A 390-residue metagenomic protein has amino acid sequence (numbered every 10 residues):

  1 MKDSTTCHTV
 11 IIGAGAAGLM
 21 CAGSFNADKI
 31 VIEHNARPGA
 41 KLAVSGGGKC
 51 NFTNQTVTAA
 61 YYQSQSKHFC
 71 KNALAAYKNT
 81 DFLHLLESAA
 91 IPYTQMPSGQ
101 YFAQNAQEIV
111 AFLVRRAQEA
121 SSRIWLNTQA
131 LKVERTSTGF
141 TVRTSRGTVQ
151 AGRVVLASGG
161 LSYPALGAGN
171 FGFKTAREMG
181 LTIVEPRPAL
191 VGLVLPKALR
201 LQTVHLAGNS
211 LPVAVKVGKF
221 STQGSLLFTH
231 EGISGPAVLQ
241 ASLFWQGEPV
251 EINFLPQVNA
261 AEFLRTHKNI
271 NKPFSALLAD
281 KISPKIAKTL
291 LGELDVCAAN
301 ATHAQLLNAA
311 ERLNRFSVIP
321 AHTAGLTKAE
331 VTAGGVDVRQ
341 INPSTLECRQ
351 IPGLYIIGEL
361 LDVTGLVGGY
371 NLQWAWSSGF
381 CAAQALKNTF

Functional and structural regions predicted by a protein language model:
C7-V31, W376, A382-K387: N-terminal Rossmann-like FAD-binding beta1-loop-alpha1 element of flavoenzymes
V10-I12, I32, A130, V149-A165 (+4 more regions): Short hydrophobic core segments
I12, N26-G47: Glycine-rich FAD pyrophosphate-binding loop
A36-P38, A43-V44, F52-A59, P92 (+2 more regions): An anion/pyrophosphate-binding glycine-rich loop and adjacent beta-alpha core in soluble alpha-beta enzymes
G47-M96: Glycine-rich active-site loop/strand segments that organize a redox cofactor
A76-R153, A287: Feature captures the FAD/FMN-dependent oxidoreductase FAD-binding
W125-L126, T289-T364: A glycine-rich dinucleotide-binding beta-alpha-beta segment and adjacent secondary-structure elements that constitute
L161-M179, V363-F390: A conserved FAD-binding loop/helix module that cradles the flavin
